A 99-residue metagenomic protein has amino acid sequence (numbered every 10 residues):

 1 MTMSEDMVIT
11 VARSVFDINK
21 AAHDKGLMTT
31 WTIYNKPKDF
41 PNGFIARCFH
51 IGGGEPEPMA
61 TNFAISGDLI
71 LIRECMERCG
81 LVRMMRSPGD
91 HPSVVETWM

Functional and structural regions predicted by a protein language model:
T2-M99: Catalytic phosphate/metal-binding cores of nucleic-acid and nucleotide-processing enzymes, i.e., regions that mediate
